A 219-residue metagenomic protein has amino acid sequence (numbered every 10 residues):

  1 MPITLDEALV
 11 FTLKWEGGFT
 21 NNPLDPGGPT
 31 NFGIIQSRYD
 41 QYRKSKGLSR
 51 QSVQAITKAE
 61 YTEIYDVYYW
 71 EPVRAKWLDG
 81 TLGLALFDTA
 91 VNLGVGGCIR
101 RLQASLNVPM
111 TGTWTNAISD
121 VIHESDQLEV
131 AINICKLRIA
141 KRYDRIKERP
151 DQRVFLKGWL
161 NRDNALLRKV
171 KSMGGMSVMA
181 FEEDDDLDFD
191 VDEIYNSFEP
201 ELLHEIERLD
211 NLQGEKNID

Functional and structural regions predicted by a protein language model:
M1-D219: Cell-wall polysaccharide-cleaving catalytic domain and substrate-binding groove, primarily in peptidoglycan/chitin
